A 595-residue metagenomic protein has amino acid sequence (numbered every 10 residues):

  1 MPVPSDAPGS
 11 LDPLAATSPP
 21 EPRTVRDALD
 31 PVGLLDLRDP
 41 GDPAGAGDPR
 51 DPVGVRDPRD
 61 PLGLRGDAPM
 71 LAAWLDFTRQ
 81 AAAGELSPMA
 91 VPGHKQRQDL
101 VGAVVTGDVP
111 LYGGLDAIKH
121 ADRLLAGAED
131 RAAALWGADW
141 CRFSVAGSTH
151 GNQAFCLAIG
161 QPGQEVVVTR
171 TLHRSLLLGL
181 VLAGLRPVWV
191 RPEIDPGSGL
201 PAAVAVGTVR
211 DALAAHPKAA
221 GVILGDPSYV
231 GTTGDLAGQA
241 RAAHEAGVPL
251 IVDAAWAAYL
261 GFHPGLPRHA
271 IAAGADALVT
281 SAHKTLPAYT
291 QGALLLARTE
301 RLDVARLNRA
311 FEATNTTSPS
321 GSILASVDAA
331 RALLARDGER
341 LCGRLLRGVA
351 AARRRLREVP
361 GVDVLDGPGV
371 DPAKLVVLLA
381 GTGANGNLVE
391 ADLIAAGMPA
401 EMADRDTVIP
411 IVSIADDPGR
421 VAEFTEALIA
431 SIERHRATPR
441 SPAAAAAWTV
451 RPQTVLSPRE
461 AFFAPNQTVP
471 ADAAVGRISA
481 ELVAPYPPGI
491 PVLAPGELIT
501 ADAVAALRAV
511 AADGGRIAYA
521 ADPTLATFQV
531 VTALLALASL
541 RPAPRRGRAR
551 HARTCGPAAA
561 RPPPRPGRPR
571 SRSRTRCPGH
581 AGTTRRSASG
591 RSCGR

Functional and structural regions predicted by a protein language model:
P2-D12, P19-P22, R26, L34 (+2 more regions): N-terminal "arm"/small-domain region of PLP-dependent enzymes with the aminotransferase-like
P2-P4, A396, E401-R541: PLP-dependent enzyme catalytic core of the Aspartate aminotransferase-like
A7, G41-R50, R541-R595: Compositionally biased, low-complexity flexible segments
L11-L14, L29, L34-L37, L62-L64 (+2 more regions): Leucine-biased recognition of intrinsically disordered, low-complexity hydrophobic segments
D67, W74, A138-C141, S148-G361: Conserved PLP-enzyme active-site core in the AAT-like
V104-T149, T171: Conserved N-terminal alpha-helix of the aminotransferase class I/II PLP-enzyme fold
S228, L333, G381, I414-P418: A generic structural motif
R340-I414, R436-P452: Conserved small-domain helix->loop->beta segment predominantly found in fold-type I
